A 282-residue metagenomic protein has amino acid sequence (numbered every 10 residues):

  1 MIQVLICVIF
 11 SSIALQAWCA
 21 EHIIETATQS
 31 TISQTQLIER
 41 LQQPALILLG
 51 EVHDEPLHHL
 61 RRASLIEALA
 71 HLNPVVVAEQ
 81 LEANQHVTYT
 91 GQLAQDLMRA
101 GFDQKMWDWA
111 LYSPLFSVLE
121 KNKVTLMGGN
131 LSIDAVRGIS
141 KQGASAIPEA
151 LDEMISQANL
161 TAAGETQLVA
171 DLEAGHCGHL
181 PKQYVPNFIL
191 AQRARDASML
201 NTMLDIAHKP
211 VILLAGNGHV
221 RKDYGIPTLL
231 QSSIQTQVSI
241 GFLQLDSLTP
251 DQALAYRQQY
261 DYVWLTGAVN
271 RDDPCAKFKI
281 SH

Functional and structural regions predicted by a protein language model:
M1-V8: Sec-dependent signal peptide recognition, specifically the positively charged N-region followed immediately by
F10, Q16-P44: N- or domain-start disorder-to-order transition segments that initiate the globular core
I47-G50, I212-A215: Short hydrophobic beta-strand that contains or immediately precedes a catalytic carboxylate
V52-P56, L81-Q85, S132-V136, N217-R221 (+1 more regions): Solvent-exposed loop/turn segments at secondary-structure junctions within structured extracellular/periplasmic domains
E55-S64, A83-Q92: Membrane-embedded segments
V75-L81, S239-L243: Short internal beta-strands
V87-I206: A substrate-binding/cap region within the structured catalytic cores of diverse enzymes
S198-L204, I212, H219-H282: C-terminal regions of proteins
